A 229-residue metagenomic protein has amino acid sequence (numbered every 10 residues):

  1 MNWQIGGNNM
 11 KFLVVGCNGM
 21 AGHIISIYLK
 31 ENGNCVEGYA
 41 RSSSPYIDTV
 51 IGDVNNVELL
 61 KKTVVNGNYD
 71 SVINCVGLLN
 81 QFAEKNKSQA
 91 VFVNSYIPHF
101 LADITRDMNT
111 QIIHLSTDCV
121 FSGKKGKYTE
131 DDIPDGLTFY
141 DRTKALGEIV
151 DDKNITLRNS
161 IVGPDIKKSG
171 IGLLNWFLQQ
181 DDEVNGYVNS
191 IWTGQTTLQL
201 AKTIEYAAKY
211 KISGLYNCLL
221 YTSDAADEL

Functional and structural regions predicted by a protein language model:
V14-Y28: N-terminal Rossmann NAD(P)H-binding glycine-rich loop of SDR-like oxidoreductase domains
V15, Y39, C75-V76, I112-D118 (+1 more regions): SDR active-site strand-loop-helix element
S43-N56: Rossmann-fold cofactor-recognition segment
V54-V93: NAD(P)H-binding glycine-rich loop region in Rossmannoid oxidoreductase-like domains and their noncatalytic homologs
K85-I113: NAD(P)-cofactor binding segment of oxidoreductase domains
F92, Y96-F100, C119-L157, I161-I166: Catalytic helix-loop patch of NAD(P)-dependent Rossmann-fold dehydrogenases
L137, I149-Y206: NAD(P)-dependent short-chain dehydrogenase/reductase
Y221-L229: Single conserved hydrophobic/aromatic residue that forms the stacking wall/gate of nucleotide- or nucleobase-binding
